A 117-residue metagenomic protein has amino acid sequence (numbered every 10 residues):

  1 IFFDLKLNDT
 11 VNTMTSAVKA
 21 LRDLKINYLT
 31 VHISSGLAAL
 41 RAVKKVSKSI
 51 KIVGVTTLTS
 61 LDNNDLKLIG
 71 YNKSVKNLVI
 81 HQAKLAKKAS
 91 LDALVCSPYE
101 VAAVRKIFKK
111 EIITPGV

Functional and structural regions predicted by a protein language model:
I1-F2: Short, structured active-site "lid" loops
D9-A102, I107-I113: Conserved anion-binding
P115-V117: Catalytic-face loop-and-helix region of soluble metabolic enzyme cores
